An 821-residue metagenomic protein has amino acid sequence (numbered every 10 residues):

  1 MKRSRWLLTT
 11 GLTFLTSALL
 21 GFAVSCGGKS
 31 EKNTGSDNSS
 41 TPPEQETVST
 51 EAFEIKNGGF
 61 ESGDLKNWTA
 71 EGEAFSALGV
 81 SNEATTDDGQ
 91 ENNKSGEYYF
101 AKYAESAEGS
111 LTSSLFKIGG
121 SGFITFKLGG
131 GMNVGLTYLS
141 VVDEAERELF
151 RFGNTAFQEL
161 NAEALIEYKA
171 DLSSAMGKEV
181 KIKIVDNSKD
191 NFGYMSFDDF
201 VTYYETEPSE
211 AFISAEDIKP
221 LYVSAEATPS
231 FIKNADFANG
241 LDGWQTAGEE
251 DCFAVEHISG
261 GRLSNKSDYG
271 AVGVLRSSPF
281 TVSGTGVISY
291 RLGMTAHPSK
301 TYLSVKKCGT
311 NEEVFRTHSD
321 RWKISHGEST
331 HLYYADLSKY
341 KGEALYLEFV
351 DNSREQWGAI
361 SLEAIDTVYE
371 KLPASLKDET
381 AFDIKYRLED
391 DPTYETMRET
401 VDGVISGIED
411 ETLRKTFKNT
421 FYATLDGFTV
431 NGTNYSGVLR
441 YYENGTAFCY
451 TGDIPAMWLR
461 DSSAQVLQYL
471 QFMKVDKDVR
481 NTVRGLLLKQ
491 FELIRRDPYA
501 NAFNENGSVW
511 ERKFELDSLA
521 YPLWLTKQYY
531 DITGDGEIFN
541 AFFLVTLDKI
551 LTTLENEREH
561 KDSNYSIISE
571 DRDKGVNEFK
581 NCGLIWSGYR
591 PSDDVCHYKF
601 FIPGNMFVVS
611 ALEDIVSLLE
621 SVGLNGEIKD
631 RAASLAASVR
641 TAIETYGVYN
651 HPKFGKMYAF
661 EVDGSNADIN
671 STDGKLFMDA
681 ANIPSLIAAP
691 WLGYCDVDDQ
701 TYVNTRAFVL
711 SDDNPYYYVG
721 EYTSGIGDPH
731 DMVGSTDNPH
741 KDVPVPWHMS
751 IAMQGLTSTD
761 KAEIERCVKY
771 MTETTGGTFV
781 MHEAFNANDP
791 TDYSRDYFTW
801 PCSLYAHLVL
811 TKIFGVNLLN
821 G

Functional and structural regions predicted by a protein language model:
S30-E31, S375-R460: Low-complexity, Ser/Thr/Pro/Gly-enriched N-terminal "stalk/linker" regions
D64-Y98, K233-L263: Extracellular glycan-recognition surfaces and repeat-rich motifs
E97-F123, L136, I166-Y168, R262-V287 (+2 more regions): Short beta-strands within extracellular/lumenal beta-sheet-rich domains
G119-G120, G130-T137, D190-N191, S283-G284 (+2 more regions): Extended, low-complexity, turn-rich repeat/linker tracts enriched in Gly/Pro/Ser/Thr and Asp/Glu that occur
E144-V180, V185-M195, T310-L345, V350-I360: Extracellular carbohydrate recognition and processing domains and analogous Trp-centered ligand-binding platforms
P455-E570, F798-G815: Aromatic-rich carbohydrate-recognition surfaces in CAZymes
L459, E492-Y499, F503, T552-V609 (+2 more regions): Extended ligand-binding clefts on enzyme/binding-domain cores
R512-F514, P522, L676-D696, D742-G821: C-terminal capping/lid segments that line or modulate ligand- or cofactor-binding pockets
